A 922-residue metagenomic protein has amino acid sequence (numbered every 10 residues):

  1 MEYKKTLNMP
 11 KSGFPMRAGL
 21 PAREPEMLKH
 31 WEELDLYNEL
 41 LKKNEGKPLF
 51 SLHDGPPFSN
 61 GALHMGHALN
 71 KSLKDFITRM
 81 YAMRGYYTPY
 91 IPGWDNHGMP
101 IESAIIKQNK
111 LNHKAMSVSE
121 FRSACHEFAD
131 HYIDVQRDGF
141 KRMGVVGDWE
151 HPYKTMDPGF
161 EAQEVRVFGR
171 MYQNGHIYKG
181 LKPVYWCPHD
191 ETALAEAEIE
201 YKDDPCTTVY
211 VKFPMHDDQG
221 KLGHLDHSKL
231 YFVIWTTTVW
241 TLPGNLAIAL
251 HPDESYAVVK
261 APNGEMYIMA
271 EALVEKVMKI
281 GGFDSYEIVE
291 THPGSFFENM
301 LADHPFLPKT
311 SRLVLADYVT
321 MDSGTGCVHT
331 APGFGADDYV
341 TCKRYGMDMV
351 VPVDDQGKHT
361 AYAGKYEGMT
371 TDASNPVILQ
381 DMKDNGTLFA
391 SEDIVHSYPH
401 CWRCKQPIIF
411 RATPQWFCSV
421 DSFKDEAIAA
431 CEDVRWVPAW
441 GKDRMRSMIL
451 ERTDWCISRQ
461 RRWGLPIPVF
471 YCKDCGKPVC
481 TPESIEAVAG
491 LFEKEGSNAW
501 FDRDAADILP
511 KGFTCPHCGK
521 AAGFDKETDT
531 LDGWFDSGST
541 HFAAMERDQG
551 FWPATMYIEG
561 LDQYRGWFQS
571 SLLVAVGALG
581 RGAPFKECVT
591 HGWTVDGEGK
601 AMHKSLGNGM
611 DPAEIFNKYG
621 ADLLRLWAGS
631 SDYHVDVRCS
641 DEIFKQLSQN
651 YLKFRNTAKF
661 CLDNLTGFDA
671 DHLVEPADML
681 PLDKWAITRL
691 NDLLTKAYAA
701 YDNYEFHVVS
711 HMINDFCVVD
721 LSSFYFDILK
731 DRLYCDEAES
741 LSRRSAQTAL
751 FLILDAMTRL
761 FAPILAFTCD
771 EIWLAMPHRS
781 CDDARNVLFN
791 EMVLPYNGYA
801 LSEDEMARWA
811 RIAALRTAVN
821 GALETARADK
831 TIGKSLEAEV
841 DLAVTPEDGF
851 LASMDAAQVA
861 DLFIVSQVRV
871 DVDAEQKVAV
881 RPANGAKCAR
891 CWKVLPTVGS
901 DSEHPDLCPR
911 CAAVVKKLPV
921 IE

Functional and structural regions predicted by a protein language model:
E2-L20, E26, H30-L34, I106-P243 (+14 more regions): Residue patterns forming the tRNA-binding/recognition surfaces of aminoacyl-tRNA synthetases and related DALR
M27-L28, Y37-L40, P48-S103, K107: N-terminal cofactor/phosphate-binding cores enriched in small/glycine residues, especially glycine-rich loops such as
N44, P48-G55, M65-L69, L73 (+17 more regions): Secondary-structure capping and boundary motifs in well-ordered enzyme cores
D95, V184, P188, L194-E200 (+8 more regions): Acidic, turn-prone loop/beta-hairpin segments
V184, Y398, I467-V469, G512 (+2 more regions): Residues immediately within or flanking Cys/His clusters that coordinate Zn2+ in small zinc-binding modules
C187, C401, C472, C515-C518 (+2 more regions): Short cysteine-rich clusters marking metal-coordination/redox-active sites
E191, Q460, G476, G519 (+2 more regions): Cys/His-coordinated zinc-binding microdomains
A247, E254-C327, A336: Protease-associated
